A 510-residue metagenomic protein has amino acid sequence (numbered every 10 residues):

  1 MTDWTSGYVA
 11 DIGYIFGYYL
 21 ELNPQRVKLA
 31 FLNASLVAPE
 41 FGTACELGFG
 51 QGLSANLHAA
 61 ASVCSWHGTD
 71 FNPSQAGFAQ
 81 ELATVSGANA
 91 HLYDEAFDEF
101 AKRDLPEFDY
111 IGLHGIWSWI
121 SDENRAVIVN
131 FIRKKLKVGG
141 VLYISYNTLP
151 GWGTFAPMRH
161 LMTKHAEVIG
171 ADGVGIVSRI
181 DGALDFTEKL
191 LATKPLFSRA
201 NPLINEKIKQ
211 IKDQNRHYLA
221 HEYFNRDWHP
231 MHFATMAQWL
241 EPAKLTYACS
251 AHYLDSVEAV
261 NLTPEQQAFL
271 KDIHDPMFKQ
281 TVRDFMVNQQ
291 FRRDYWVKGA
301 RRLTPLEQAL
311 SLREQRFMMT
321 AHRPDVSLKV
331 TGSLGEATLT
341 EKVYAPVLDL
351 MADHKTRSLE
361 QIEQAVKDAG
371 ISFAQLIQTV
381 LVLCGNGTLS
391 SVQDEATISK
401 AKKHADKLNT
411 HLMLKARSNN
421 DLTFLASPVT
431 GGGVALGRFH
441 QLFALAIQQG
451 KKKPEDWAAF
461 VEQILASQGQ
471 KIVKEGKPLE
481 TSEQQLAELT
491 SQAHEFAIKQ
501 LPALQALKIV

Functional and structural regions predicted by a protein language model:
G7-G42: Conserved alpha-helix/loop element of class I SAM-dependent methyltransferases that forms part of the SAM/SAH-binding
Q51-V63: Conserved SAM-binding loop of SAM-dependent methyltransferases across substrates and taxa, primarily the Class I
G87-F97: Conserved SAM-binding strand-loop segment of SAM-dependent methyltransferases
A126-V138: A short glycine-rich, Lys/Arg-flanked "PGG" loop and its adjoining helix->strand segment in the class I
G139-N147: Conserved beta-strand signature within the Rossmann-like core of class I S-adenosyl-L-methionine
Y146-G170, A183, K189-L196: Conserved class I S-adenosyl-L-methionine
T356-V366: Short acidic, hydrophobic short linear motifs in intrinsically disordered regions
I398-Q449: Short, amphipathic alpha-helical interaction segments positioned at domain boundaries
